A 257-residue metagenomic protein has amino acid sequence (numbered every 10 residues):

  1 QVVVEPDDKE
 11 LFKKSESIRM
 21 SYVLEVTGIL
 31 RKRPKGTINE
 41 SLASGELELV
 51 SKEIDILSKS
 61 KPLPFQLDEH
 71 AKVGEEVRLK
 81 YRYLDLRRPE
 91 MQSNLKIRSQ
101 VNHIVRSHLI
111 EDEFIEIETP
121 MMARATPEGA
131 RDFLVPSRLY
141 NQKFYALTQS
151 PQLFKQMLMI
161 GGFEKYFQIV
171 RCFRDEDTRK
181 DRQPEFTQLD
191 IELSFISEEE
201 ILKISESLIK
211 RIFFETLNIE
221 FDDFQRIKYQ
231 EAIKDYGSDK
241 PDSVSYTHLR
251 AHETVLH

Functional and structural regions predicted by a protein language model:
Q1-D8: OB-fold (S1/OB) nucleic-acid-binding surfaces
L11-E25: Short nucleic-acid-contacting surface segments enriched for D/E, G, S/T with interspersed K/R
S17-M20, K32-D112, E118-T119, I204: Extended, charge-rich, solvent-exposed interface segments
K59, D222-K240: Short, conserved secondary-structure transition motifs
F133-P151: Acidic, His- and aromatic-enriched active-site or binding-groove loops in soluble protein domains that engage sugars
I196-K210: A conserved active-site cap/scaffold subdomain adjacent to cofactor or substrate pockets
H248-A251, V255-H257: Single conserved hydrophobic/aromatic residue that forms the stacking wall/gate of nucleotide- or nucleobase-binding
